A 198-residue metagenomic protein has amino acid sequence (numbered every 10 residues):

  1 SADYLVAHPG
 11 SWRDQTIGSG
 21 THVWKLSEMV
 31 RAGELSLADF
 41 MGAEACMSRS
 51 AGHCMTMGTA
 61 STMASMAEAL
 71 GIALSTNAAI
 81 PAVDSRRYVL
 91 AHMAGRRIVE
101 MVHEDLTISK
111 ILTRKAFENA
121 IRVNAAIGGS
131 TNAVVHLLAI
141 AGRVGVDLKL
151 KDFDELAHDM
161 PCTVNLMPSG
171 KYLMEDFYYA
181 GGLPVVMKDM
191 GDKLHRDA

Functional and structural regions predicted by a protein language model:
S1-A2: Long, structured ligand/cofactor-binding scaffold of large enzymes
L5-A198: Catalytic or ion-coupling anion/metal-binding cores of large enzyme and transporter domains
